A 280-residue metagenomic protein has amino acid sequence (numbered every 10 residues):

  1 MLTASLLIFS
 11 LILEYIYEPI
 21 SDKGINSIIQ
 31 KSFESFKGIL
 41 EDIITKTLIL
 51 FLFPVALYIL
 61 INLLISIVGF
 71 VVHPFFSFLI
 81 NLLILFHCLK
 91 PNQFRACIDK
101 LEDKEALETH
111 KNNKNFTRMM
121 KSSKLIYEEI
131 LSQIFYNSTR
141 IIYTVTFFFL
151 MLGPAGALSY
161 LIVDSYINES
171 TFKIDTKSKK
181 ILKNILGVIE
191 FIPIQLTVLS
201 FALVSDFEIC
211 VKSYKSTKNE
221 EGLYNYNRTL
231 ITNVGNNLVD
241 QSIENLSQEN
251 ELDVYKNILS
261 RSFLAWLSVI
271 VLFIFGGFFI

Functional and structural regions predicted by a protein language model:
M1-I280: Hydrophobic N-terminal alpha-helices or hydrophobic patches in metabolic proteins across all domains of life
